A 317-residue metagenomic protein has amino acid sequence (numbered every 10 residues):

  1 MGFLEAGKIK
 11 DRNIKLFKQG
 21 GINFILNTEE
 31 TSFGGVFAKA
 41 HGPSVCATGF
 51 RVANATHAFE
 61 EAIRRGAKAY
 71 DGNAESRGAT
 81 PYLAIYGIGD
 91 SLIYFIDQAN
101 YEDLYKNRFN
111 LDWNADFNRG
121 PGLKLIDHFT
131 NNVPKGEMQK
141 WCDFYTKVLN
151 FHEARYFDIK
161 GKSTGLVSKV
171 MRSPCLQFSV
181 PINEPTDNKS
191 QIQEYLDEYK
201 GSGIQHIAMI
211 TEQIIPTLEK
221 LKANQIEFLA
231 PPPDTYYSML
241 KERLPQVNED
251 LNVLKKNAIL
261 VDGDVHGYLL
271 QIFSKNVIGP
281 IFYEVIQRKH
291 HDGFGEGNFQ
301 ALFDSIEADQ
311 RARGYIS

Functional and structural regions predicted by a protein language model:
M1-G7, K18-D71, A79, A84-E153 (+1 more regions): Glyoxalase I/VOC metalloenzyme domain signal
I14-K15: Short, amphipathic alpha-helical interface elements at domain boundaries that mediate macromolecular binding
